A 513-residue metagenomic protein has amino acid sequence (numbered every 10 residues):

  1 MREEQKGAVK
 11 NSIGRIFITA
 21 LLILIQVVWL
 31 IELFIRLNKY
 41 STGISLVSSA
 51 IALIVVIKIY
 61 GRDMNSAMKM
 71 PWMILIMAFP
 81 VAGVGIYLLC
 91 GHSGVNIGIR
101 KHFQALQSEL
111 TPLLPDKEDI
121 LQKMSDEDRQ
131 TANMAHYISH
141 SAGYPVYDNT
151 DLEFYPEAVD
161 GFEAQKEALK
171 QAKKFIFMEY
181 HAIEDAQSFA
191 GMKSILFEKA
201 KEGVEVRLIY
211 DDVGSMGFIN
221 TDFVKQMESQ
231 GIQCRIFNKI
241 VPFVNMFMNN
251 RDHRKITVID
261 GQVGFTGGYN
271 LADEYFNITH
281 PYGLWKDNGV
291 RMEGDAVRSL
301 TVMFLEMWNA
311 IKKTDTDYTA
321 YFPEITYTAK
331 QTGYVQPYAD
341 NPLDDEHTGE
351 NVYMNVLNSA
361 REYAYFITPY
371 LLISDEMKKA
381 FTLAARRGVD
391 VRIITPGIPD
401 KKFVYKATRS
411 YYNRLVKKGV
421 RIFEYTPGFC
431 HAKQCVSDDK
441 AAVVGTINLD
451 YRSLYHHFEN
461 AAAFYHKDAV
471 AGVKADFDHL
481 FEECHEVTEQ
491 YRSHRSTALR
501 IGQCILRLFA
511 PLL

Functional and structural regions predicted by a protein language model:
M1-N351, N355, S359, P399 (+6 more regions): N-terminal localization/anchoring segments of enzymes in phospholipid and broader phosphate metabolism
D340, I367-T368, T395, Y425 (+1 more regions): Thr-Gly-centered strand-to-loop micro-motif
Y370-V391, P396, K401: Helical hairpin unit composed of two closely spaced alpha helices linked by a short loop
E376-K378, Y405-A407, S437, Y455: Histidine/acidic-residue-rich catalytic or RNA/ligand-binding cores of hydrolases and nuclease-related proteins
A380-A384, S410, D478-H479: Short, solvent-exposed amphipathic alpha-helical segments in soluble enzyme and RNA/protein-processing domains
K433: Catalytic-core elements of nucleic-acid end-processing and repair enzymes
